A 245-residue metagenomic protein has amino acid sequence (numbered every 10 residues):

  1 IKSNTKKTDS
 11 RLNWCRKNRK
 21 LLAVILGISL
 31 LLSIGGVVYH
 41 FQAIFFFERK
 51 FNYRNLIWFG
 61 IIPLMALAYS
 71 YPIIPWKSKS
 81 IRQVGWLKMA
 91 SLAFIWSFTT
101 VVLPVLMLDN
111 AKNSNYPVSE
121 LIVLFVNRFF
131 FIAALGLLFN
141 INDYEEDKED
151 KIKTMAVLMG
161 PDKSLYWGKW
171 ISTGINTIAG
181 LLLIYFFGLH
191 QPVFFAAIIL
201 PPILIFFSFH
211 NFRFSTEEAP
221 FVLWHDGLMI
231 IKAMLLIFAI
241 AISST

Functional and structural regions predicted by a protein language model:
I1-T8, F131-A156: Acidic (Asp/Glu-rich) catalytic motifs at the cytosolic membrane interface
S3-I28, E48-R54, S70-F94, T154 (+2 more regions): Interhelical loop and helix-boundary elements at the membrane-water interface of polytopic inner-membrane proteins
L26-I74, K169-E218: Transmembrane helix-loop-helix
H40-F51, K77-S80, L108-S119: Membrane-interface helix termini and inter-helical loops of multi-pass transporters
W58-L64, N115-L138: Membrane-embedded alpha-helical segments that form the functional core of polytopic membrane enzymes, especially those
L124-F125, G160-S172: A loop-to-helix transmembrane entry motif
M234-T245: Juxtamembrane boundary at the C-terminal end of a transmembrane helix
